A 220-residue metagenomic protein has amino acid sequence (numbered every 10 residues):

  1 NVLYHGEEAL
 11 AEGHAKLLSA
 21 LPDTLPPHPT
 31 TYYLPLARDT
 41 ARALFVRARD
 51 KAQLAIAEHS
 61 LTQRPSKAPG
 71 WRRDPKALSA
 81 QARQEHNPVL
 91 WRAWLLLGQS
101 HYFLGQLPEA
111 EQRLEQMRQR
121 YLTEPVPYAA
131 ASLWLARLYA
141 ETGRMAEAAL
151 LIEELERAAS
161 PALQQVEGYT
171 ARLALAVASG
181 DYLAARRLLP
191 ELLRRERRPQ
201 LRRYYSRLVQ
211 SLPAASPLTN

Functional and structural regions predicted by a protein language model:
N1-N220: Acidic, polar-rich low-complexity tracts and alpha-helical solenoid repeat scaffolds
